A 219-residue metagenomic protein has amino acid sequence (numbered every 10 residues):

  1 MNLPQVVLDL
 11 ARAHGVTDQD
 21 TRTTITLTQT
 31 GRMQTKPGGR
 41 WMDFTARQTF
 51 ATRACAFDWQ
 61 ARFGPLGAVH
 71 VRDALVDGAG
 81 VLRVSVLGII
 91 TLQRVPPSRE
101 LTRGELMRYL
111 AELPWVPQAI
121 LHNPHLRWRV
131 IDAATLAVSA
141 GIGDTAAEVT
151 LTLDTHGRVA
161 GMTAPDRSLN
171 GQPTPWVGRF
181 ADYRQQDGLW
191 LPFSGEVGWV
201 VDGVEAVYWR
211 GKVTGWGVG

Functional and structural regions predicted by a protein language model:
M1-D18, A181-G195: Amphipathic alpha-helical packing elements
D9-R12, V16-I90: N-terminal mature ectodomain segment of secretory-pathway/periplasmic proteins
R22, R47-Q60, H70-V84, I131-A134 (+3 more regions): Short, solvent-exposed coil/turn segments at beta-strand boundaries
M33-D43, D58-G67, L110-P124, V138-D144 (+1 more regions): Short, solvent-exposed secondary-structure boundary motifs
G38-T45, V69-V76, I90-L101, T150-L153 (+2 more regions): Short amphipathic beta-strand/extended segments with alternating polar/hydrophobic composition
F44-Q48, A74-V84, Q118-H125, V130 (+5 more regions): Buried hydrophobic residues that stabilize the cores of well-folded domains
V84-I142, G171: Flexible, processing/modification-adjacent segments and terminal tails in exported/periplasmic/extracellular proteins
A137-V218: Gly/Pro-enriched, hydrophobic low-complexity segments that function as extracytoplasmic propeptides/linkers
